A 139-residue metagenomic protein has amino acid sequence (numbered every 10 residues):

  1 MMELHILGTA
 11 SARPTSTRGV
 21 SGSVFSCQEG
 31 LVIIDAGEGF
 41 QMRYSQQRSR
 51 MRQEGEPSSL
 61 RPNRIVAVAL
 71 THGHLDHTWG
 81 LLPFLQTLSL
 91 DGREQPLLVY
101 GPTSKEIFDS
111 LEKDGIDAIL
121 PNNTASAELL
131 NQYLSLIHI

Functional and structural regions predicted by a protein language model:
M1-I137: Binuclear metal-dependent hydrolase catalytic cores
